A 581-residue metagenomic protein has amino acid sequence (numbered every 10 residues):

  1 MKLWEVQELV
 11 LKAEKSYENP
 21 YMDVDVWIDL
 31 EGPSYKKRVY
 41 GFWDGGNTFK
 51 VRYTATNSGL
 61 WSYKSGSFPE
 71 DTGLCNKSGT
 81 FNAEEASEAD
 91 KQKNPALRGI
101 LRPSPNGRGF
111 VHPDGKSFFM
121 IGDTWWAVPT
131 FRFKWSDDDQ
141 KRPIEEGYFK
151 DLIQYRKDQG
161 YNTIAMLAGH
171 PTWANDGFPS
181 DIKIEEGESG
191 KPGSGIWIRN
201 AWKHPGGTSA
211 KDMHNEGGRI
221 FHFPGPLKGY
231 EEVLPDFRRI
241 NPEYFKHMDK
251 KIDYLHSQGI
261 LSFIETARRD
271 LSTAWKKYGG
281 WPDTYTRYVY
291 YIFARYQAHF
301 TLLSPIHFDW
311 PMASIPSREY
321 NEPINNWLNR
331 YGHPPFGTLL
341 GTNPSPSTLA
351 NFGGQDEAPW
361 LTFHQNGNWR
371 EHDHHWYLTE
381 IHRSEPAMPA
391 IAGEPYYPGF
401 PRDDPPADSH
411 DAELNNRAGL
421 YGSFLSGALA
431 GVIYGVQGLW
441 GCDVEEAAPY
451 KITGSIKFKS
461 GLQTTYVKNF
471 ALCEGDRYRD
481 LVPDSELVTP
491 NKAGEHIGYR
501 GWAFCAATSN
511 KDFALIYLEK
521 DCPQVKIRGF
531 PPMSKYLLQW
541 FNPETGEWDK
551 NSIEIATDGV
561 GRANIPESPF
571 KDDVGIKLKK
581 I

Functional and structural regions predicted by a protein language model:
M1, S16, P20, P398-P401 (+2 more regions): Aromatic- and carboxylate-lined catalytic core of secreted/periplasmic carbohydrate-active enzymes
M1-S34, V39-F42, S78-A89, G99 (+1 more regions): Non-catalytic, glycine-rich low-complexity segments
M1-V6, M533, D558-V560: Solvent-exposed, conformationally flexible loop/turn segments
D25, P95-D373: Active-site mouth of glycoside hydrolases
P33-Y40, T545-I553: Surface-exposed loop/edge segments in extracytoplasmic proteins
Y35-G107: Extended acidic/polar, glycine-enriched regions that form or flank non-catalytic beta-rich accessory modules
K50-Y53, K526-I527, V560-S568: Exposed aromatic-hydrophobic patches
D356-D443: Catalytic-core region of carbohydrate-active enzymes that cleave or remodel glycosidic bonds
